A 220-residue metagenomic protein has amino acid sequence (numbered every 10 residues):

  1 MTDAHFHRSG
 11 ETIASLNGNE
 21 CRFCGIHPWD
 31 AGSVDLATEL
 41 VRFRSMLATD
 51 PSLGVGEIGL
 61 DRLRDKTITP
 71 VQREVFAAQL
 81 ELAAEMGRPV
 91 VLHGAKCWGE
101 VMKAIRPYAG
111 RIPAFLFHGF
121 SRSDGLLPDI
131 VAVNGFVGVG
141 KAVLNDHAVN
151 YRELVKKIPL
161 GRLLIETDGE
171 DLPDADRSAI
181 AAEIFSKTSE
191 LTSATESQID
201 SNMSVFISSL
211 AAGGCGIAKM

Functional and structural regions predicted by a protein language model:
M1-M220: Mid-domain alpha/beta scaffold segments of enzyme catalytic cores
